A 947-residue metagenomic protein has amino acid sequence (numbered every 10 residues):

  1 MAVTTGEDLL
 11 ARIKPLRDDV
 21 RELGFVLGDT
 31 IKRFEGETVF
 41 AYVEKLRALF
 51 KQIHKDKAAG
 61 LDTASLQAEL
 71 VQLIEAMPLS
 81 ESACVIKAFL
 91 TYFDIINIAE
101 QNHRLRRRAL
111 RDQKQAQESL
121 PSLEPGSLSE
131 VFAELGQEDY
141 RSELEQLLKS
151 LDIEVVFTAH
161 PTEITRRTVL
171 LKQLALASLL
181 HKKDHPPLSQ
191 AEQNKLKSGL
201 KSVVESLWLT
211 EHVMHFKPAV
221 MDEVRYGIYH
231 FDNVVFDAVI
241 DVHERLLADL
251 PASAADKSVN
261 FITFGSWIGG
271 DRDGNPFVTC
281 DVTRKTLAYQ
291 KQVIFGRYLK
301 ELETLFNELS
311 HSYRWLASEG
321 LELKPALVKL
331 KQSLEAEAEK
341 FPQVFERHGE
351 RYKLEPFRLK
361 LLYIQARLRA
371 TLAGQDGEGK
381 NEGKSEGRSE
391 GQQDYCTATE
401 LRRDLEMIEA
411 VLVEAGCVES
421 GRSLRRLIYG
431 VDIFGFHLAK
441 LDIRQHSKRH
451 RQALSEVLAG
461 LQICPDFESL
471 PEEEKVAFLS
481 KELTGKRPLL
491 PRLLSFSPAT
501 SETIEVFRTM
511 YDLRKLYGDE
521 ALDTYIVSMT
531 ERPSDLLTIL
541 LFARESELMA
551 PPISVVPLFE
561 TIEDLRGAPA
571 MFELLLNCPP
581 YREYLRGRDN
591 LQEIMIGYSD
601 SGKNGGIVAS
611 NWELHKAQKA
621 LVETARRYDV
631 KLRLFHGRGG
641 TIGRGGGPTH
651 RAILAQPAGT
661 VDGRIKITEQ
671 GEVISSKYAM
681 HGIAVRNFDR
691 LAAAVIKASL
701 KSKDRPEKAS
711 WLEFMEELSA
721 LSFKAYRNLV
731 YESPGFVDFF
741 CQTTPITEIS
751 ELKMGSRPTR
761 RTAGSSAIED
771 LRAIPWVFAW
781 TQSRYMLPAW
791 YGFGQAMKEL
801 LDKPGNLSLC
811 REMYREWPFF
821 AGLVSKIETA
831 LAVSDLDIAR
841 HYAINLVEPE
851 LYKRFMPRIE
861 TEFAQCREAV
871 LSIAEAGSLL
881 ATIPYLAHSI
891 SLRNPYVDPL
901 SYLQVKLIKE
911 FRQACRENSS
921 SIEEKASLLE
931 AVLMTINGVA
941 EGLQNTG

Functional and structural regions predicted by a protein language model:
M1-S480, A499-E502, I553, G646 (+7 more regions): Often metal-dependent polyanion-binding catalytic scaffolds in large enzymes
K14-R17, R21, F40, A83 (+30 more regions): Conserved structured core elements
T30, A64-S65, L123-L128, L135 (+13 more regions): Carbohydrate-active enzymes and regulators
V156, H160-L174, Q193-E211, L424 (+7 more regions): Structured alpha-helical segments in the cores of large, soluble enzyme domains
V278-S310, S546-K724: Catalytic or ion-translocation cores adjacent to nucleophile or general acid/base/metal-coordination motifs in diverse
A370, G377, K440-L441, S447-L537 (+6 more regions): Active-site cores of enzymes that catalyze phosphoryl transfer or operate on phosphate-rich substrates
I408-V411, Y525-I526, V555-L558, F635: Short glycine-rich or small-residue beta-strand-to-loop segments that form or flank ligand, phosphate, metal/Fe-S
A698, P706-G947: Long, compositionally biased intrinsically disordered regions
